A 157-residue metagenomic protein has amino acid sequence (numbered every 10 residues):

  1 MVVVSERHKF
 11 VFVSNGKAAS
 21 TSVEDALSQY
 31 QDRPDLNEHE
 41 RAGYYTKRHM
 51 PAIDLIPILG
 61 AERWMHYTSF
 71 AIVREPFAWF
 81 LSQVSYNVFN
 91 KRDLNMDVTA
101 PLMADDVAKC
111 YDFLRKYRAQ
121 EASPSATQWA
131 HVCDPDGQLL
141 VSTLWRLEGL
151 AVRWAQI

Functional and structural regions predicted by a protein language model:
M1-I157: Membrane-interface amphipathic segments in extracytoplasmic regions
